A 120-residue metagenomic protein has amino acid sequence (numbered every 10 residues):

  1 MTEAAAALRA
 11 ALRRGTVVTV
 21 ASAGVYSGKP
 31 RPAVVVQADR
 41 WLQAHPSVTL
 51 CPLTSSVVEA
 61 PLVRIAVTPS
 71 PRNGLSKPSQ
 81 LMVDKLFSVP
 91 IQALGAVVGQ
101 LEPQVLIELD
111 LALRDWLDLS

Functional and structural regions predicted by a protein language model:
M1-S120: Conserved functional hotspots at enzyme active or ligand-binding sites that engage polyanionic ligands
